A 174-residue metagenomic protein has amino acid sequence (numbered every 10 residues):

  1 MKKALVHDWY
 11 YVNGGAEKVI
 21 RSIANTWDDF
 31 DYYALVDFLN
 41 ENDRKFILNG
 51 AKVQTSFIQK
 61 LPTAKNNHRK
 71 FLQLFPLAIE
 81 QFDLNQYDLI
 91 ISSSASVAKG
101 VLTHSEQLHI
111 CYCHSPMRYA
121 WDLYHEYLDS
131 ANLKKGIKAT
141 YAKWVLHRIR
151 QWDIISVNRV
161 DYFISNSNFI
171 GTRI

Functional and structural regions predicted by a protein language model:
M1-Y11, L35-V36: Nucleotide-activated donor-dependent transferases that construct or modify glycoconjugates
A16-W27: Short amphipathic alpha-helix
S22, G100, T172-I174: Phosphate- and divalent-cation-binding pockets in alpha/beta enzyme and binding domains that engage nucleotide-derived
D29-K99: Active-site donor-binding segments of glycosyltransferases and PAPS-dependent sulfotransferases
L89-S92, T103-K134: Active-site proximal beta-strand in glycosyltransferases
S92, I164-S165: Short beta-strand scaffold positions
N132-F163, G171: Membrane-proximal helix-turn-helix segments that form the acceptor-binding/catalytic region of lipid-linked
